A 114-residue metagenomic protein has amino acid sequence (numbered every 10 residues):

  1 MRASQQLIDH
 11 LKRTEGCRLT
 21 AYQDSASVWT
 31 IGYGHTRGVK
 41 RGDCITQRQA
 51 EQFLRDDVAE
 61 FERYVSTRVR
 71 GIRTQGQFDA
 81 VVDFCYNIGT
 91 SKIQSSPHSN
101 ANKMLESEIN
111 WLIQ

Functional and structural regions predicted by a protein language model:
M1-Q114: Cell-wall polysaccharide-cleaving catalytic domain and substrate-binding groove, primarily in peptidoglycan/chitin
